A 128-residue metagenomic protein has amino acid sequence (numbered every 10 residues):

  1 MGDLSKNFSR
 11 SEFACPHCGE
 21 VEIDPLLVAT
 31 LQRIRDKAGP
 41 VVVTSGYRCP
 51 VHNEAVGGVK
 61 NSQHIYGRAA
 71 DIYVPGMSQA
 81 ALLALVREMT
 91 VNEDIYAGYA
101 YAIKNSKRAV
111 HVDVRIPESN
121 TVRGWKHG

Functional and structural regions predicted by a protein language model:
M1-R35, N105, R115-G128: Extracytoplasmic cell-surface/polysaccharide-interacting catalytic and binding patches
L4, S9, V43, N92-I95: A general marker of short, structured functional hotspots
F8, E12, V51, V56 (+1 more regions): Solvent-exposed, flexible loop/coil residues
V21-I23, R48-N53, R87-N92: A short linear-motif detector with a strong N-terminal bias
E22-L26, T44, H64: Generic, well-ordered alpha-helical segments
V28-G57: Extended, low-complexity, intrinsically disordered C-terminal regulatory tails of eukaryotic serine/threonine kinases
N61, I65-G128: Catalytic cores and adjacent binding grooves of peptidoglycan-active enzymes
